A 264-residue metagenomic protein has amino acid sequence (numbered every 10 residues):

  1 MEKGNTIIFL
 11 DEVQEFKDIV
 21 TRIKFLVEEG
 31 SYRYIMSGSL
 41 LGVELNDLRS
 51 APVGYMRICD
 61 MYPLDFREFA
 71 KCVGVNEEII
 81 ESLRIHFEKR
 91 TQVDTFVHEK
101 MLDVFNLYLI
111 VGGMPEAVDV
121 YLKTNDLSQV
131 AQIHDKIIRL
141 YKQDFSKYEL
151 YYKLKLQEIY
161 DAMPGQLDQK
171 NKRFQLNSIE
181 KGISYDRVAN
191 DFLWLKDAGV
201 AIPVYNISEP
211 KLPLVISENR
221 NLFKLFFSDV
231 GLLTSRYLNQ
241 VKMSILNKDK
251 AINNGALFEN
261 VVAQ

Functional and structural regions predicted by a protein language model:
E2-D18, R173: Conserved P-loop NTPase "ATPase switch" module shared by AAA+ and STAND
F9, R33-S39, D60, F69: Structural recognition of the conserved hydrophobic beta-strand(s) that form the central parallel beta-sheet of P-loop
E12, S37-G42, Y62-L64, V230: A short beta-strand-to-loop transition that corresponds to the Sensor-1 phosphate-sensing loop of AAA+ P-loop ATPases
Q14-M36: Conserved Walker B catalytic segment
E28-L48, L195: Sensor-1/coupling segment of RecA-like P-loop NTPase cores
N46-D168: Interdomain motor-coupling "hinge/lid" segment immediately C-terminal to the ATP-binding subdomain of NTP-driven enzymes
D119-Q264: Accessory nucleic acid-recognition modules appended to NTPase machines
